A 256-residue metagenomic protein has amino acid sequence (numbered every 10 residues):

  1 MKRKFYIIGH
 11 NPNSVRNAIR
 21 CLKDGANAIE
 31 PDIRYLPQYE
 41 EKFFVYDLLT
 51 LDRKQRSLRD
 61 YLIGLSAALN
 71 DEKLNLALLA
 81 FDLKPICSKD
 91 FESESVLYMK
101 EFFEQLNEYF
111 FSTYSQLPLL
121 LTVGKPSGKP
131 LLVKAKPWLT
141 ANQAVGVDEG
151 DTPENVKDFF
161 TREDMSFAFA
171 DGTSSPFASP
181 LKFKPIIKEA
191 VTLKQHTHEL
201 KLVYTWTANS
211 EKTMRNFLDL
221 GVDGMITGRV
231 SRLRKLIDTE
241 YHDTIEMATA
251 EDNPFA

Functional and structural regions predicted by a protein language model:
M1-A256: Phosphate-group recognition and catalysis centered on beta-loop-alpha active-site segments
